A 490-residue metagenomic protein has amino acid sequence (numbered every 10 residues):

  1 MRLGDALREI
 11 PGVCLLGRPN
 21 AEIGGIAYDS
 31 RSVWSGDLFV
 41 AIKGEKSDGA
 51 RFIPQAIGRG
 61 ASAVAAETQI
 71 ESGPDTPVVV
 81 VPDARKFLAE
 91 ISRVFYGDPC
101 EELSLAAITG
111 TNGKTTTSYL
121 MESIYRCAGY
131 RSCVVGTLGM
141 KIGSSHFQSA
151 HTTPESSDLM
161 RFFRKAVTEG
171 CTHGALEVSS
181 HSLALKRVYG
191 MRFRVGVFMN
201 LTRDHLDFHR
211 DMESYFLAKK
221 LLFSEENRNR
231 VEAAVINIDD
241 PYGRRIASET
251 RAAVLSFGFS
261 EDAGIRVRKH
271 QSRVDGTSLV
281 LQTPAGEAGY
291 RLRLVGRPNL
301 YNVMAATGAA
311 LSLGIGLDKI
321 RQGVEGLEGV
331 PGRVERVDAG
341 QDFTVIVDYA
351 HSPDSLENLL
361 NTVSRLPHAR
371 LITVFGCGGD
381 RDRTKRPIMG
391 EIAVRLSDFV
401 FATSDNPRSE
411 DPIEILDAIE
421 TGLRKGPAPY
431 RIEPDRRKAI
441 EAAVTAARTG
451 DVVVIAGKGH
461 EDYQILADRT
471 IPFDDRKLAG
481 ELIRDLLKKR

Functional and structural regions predicted by a protein language model:
M1-C14, S35-L38, A285, A305-G332 (+1 more regions): ATP-dependent carboxylate-amine ligase
M1-E90, V94, A233, P241 (+6 more regions): N-terminal leader/targeting and accessory segments in enzymes
L7, F87-I238, Y242-T250, M304 (+2 more regions): Phosphate-binding loop of NTP-binding sites
E9, I70-D75, E169, F193-V345 (+2 more regions): Acidic, Mg2+-coordinating active-site environments of NTP-dependent enzymes
G17, A66, P82, G136 (+5 more regions): Short loop/edge segments at beta-strand edges and connector loops that shape dinucleotide/nucleotide cofactor-binding
S62-T68, A233-I238, V374-F375, D398-N406: Short internal beta-strands
A66-Q69, V178, N200, I238 (+2 more regions): Short secondary-structure boundary segments
S72, K141-H146, D204-H209, R381 (+2 more regions): A short acidic, helix-capping loop that chelates divalent metal ions and anchors anionic groups
